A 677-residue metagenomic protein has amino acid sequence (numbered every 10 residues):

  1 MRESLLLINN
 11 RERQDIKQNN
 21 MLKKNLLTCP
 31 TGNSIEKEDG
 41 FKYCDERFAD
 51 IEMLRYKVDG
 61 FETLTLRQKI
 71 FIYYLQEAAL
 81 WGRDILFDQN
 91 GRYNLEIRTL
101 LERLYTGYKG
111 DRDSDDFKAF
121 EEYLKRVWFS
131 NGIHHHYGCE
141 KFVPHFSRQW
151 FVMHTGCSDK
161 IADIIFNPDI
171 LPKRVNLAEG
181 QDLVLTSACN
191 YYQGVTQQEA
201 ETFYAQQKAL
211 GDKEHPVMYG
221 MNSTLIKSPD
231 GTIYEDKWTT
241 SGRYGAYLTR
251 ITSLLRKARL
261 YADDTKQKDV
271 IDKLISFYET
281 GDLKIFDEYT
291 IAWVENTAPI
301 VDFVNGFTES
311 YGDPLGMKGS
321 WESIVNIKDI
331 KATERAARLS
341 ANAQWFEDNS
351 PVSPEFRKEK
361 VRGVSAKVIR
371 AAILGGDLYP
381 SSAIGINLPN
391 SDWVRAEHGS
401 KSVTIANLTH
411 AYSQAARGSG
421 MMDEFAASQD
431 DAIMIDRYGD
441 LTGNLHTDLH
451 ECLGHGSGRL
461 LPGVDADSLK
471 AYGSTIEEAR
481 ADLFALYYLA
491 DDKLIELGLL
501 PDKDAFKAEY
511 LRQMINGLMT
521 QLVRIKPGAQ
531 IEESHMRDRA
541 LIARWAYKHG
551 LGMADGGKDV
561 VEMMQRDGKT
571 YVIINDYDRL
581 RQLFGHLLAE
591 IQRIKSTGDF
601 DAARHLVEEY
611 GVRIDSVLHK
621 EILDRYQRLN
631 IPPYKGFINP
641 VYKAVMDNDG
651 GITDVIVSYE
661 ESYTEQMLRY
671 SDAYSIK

Functional and structural regions predicted by a protein language model:
E36-L100: N-terminal-proximal low-complexity accessory segments that begin disordered and transition into the first
K57, L86, L486-L587: Long, well-structured alpha-helical subdomains associated with metal-dependent extracellular/ecto-lumenal hydrolases
T65, D264, L445-R459: Active-site recognition of the HExxH zinc-binding catalytic motif
T65, D264, S474-D491: An active-site-proximal "capping" alpha-helix that borders the catalytic cofactor pocket
E121-K227, E235-I433, G439: Contiguous, non-catalytic segments that form substrate-binding/exosite surfaces or channel walls
T265-I271, F286-Y289, V464-D467, L494-R512 (+1 more regions): Short, glycine/acidic-rich hinge or "gate" loops at secondary-structure transitions that mediate conformational
G458-A479: Post-HEXXH active-site segment of zinc metalloproteases
D576-K677: Extended, compositionally biased alpha-helical segments that mediate assembly or anchoring
